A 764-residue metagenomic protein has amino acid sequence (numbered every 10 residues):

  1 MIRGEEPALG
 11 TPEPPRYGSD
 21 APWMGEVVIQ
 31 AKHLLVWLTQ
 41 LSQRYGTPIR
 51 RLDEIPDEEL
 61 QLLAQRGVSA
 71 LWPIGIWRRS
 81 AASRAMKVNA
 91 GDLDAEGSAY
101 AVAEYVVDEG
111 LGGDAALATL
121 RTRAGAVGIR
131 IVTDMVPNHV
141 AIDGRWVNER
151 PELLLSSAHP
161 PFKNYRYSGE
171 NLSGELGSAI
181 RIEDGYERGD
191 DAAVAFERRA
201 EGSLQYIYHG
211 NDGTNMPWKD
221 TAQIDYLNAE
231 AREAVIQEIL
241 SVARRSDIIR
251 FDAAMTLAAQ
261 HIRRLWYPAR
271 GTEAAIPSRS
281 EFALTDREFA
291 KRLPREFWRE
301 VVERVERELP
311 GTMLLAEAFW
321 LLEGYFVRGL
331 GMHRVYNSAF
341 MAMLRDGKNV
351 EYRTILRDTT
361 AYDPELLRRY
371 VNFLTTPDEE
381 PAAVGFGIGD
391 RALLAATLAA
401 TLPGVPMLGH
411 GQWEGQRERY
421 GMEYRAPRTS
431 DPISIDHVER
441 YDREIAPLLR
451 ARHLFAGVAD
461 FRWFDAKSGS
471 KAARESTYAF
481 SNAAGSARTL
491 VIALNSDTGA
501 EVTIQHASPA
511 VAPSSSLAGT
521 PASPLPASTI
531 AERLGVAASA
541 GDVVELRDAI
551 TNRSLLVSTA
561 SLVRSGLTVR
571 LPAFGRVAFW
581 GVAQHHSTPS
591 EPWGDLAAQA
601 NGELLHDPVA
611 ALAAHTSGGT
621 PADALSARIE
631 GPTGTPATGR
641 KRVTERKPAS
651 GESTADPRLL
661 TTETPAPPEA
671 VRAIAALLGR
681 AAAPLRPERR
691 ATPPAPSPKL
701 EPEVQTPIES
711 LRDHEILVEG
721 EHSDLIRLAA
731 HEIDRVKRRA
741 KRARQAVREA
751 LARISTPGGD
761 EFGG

Functional and structural regions predicted by a protein language model:
M1, V582, D595-N601, D607-G764: Terminal accessory regions of large proteins
M1-Q40, R44-I49, A95-S98, V107-I129 (+3 more regions): Alpha-amylase-like alpha-glycosidases and glucanotransferases acting on alpha-linked glucans and related
I55-S80, K87-V88, S241-R250: Catalytic domains of carbohydrate-active enzymes, especially glycoside hydrolases
A81-K87, V136, I142-N148, H261-R263 (+1 more regions): Short, solvent-exposed loop/turn and secondary-structure capping segments
Y352-D358, V458-S486, T551-R564: Flexible, glycine/threonine-enriched loop-and-boundary segments that flank and lead into catalytic domains of large
G469-R533: Carbohydrate-binding surface patches
G519-R564: Trp/Gly-enriched beta-strand surface patches
V563-P592: C-terminal beta-strand-rich structural cap/linker in extracellular carbohydrate-active enzymes
